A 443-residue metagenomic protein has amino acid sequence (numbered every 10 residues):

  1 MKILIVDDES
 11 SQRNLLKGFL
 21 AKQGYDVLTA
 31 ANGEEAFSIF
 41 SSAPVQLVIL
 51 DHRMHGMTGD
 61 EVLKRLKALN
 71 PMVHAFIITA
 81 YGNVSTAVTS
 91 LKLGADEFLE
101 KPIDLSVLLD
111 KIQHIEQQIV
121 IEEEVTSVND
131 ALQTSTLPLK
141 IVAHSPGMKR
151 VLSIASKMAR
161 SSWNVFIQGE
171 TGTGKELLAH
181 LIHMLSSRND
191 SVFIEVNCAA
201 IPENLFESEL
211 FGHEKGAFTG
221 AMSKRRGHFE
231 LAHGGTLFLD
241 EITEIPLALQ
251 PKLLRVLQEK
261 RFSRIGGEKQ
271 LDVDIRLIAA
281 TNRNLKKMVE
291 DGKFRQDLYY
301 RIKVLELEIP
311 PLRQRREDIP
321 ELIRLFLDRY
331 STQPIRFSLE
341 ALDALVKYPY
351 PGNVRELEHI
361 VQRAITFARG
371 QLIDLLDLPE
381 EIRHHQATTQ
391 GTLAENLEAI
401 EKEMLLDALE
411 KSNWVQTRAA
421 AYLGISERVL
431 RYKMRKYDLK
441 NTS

Functional and structural regions predicted by a protein language model:
K2, N14, G391-S443: Bacterial C-terminal helix-turn-helix
S10-L28: Two-component/phosphorelay signaling modules centered on CheY-like receiver
R13, H55-G56, N83, I245: The feature encodes the CheY-like receiver
N32-E35, T58-E61: Acidic catalytic/metal-coordinating carboxylates
A43-I49: Active-site beta3 strand of CheY-like receiver
S106, D110-H114, V120, S186-S191 (+4 more regions): Nucleotide-binding/hydrolysis machinery
N129-D272, L277-R283, M288, D328-F367: AAA+ ATPase active-site-proximal loops
